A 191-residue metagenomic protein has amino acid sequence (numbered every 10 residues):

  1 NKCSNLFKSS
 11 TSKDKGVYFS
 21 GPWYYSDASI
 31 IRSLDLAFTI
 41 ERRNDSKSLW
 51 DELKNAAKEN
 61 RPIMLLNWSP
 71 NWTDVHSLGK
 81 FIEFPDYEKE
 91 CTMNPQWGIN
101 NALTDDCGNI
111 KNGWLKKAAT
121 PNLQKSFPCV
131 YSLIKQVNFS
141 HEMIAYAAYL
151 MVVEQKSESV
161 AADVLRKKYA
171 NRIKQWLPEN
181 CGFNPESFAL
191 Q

Functional and structural regions predicted by a protein language model:
N1-K2, V17-F19, Y25-S26, I30-A145: Flexible, solvent-exposed loop/hinge segments that line or gate ligand/substrate-binding clefts
N5-S9, S29, F38, F188-L190: Hydrophobic transmembrane signal anchors and adjacent membrane-proximal interface regions, especially in viral
L6, W23, Y149: Catalytic and binding regions of secreted/periplasmic enzymes and modules that target cell-wall glycans
F7-F19: Mixed-charge, low-complexity segments
S10-S12, G98-N100, L115-K116, S187-Q191: Extracellular/mature segments of secreted proteins
I110, L123, Y131-Q191: C-terminal functional modules
